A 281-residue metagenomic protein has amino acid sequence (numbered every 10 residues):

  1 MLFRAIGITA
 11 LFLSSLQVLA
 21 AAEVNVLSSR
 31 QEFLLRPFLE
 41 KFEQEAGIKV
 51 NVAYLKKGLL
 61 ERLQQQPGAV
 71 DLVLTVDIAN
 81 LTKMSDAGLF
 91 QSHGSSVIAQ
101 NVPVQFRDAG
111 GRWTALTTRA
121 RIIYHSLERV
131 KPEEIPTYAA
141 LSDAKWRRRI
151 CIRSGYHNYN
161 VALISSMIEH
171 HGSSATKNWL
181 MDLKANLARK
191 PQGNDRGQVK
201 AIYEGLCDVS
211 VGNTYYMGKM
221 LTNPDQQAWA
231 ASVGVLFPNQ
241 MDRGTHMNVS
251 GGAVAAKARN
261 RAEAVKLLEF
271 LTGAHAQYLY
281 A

Functional and structural regions predicted by a protein language model:
A21-T82: Early extracytoplasmic/lumenal segment of secretory-pathway proteins
L27-R30, A109-W113, H125-L127, E133 (+3 more regions): Short beta-strand->loop
G68-V73, Q91-I123, A139, R149-I152: A structural signal for short loop-to-beta-strand junctions that line the ligand-binding cleft of periplasmic/secreted
M84-S92, V104-G111, M220-P238: Ligand-binding "clamshell"
Q100, Q105, R119, L180-K184 (+2 more regions): Periplasmic-binding protein-like
Y124-R129, M247-N260, L279: A bilobed periplasmic-binding-protein/Venus flytrap-type ligand-binding module shared by bacterial periplasmic
R148-G155, F270-A281: Periplasmic-binding protein-like
Y159, S166-P238: Ligand-binding pocket segment of bilobal, Venus flytrap-like solute-binding proteins
